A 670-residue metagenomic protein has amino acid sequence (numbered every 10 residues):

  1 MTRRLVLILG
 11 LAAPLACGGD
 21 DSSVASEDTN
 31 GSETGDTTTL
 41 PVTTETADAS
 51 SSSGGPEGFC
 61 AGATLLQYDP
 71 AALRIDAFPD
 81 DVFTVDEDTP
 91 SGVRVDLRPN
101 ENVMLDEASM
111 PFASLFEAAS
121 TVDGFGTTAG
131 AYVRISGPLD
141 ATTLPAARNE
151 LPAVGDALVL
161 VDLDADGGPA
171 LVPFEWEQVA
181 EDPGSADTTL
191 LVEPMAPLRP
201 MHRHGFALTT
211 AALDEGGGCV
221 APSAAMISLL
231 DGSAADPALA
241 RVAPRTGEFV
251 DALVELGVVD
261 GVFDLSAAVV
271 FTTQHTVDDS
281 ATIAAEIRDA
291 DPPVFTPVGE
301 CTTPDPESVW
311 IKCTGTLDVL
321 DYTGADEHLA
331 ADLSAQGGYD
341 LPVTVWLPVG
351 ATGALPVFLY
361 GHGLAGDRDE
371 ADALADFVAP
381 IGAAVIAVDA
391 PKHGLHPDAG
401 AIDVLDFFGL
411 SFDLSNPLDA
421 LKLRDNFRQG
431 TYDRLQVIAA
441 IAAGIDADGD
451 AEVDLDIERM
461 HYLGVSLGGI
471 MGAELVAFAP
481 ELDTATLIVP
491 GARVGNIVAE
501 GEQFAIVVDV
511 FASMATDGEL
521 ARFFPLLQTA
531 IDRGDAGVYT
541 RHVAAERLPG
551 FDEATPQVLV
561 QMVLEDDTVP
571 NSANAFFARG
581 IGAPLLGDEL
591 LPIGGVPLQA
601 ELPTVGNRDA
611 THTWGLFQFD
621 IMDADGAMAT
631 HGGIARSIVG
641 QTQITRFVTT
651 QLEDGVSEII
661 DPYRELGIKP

Functional and structural regions predicted by a protein language model:
M1-L15: Sec-dependent bacterial lipoprotein signal peptides
P14-G58: Ser/Thr-rich, Pro/Gly/Ala-heavy low-complexity intrinsically disordered linkers and tails of secreted extracellular
G55-L320, G324: Acidic, low-complexity Ser/Thr/Gly/Pro-rich repeat segments typical of extracellular/periplasmic and surface-exposed
G167, D403-D406, D446-L455: Acidic, glycine-anchored loop motifs typical of Ca2+
G324-D340, T352-G444: Cap/lid segment of the alpha/beta-hydrolase catalytic domain
D425, Q429, T484-P670: C-terminal subdomain of alpha/beta-hydrolase-fold enzymes, centered on the catalytic histidine and its supporting
E452-S466: Alpha/beta-hydrolase fold nucleophile elbow
L463-G464, G469-P480, F577: Short glycine-enriched nucleophile-adjacent loop and the immediately C-terminal alpha-helix near the catalytic center
